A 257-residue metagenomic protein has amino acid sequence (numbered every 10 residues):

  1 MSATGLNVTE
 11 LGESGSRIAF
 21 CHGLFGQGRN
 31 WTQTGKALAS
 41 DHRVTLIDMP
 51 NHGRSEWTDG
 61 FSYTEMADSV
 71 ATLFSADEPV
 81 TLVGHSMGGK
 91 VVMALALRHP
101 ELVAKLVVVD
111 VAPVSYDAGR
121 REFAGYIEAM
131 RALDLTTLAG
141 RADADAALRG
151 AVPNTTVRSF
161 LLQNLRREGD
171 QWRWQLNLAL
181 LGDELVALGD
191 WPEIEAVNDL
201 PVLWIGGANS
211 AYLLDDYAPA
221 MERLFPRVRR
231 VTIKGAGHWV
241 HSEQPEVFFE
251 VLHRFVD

Functional and structural regions predicted by a protein language model:
L6-E56: Conserved HGGG/HGGXW glycine-rich cap/lid loop of the alpha/beta-hydrolase fold
H22-L24, G84-G89: Conserved alpha/beta-hydrolase "nucleophile elbow" surrounding the catalytic nucleophile
K36, T45-V83, V91, L97 (+1 more regions): Active-site loop/oxyanion-hole signature of alpha/beta-hydrolase fold enzymes
D48-G53, A112, A236-G237: Short beta-to-alpha linker loops that shape the active-site pocket of alpha/beta-hydrolase fold enzymes
L97, L102-T137: Flexible "cap/lid" loop of the alpha/beta hydrolase fold
T136-L188: Conserved alpha/beta-hydrolase catalytic His-Asp/Glu region
D170-L224, R229-T232: Conserved serine/cysteine hydrolase catalytic core
A236-P245, F249: Catalytic histidine-centered segment of alpha/beta-hydrolase-like enzymes
